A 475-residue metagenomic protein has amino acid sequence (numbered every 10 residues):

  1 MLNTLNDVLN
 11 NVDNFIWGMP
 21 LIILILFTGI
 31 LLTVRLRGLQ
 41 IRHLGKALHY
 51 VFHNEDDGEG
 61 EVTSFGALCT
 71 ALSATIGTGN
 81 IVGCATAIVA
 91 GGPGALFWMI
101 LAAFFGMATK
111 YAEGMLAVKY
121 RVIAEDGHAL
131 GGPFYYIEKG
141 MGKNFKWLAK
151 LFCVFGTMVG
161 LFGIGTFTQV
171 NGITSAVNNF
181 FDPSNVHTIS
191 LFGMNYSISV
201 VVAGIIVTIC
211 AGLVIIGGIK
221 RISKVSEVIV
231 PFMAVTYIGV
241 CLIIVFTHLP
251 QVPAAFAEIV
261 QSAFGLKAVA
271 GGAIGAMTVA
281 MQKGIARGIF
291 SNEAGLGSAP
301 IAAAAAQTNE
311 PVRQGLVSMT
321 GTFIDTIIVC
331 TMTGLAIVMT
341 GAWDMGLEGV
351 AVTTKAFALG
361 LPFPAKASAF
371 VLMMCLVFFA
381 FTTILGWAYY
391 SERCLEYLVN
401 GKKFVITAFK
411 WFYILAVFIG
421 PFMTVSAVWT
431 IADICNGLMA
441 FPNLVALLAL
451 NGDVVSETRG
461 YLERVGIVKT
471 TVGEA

Functional and structural regions predicted by a protein language model:
M1-T78, I88-A95, G106, F246 (+2 more regions): N-terminal alpha-helical transmembrane segments of multi-pass membrane transport and channel/translocase proteins
T4-L5, R35-Q40, G79-C84, G160-I173 (+6 more regions): Transmembrane helix-loop junctions in multi-pass membrane proteins
L24-L31, L36-L48, V170-V177, I198-V260 (+3 more regions): Membrane-interface loop-to-helix entry segments
T28, L32-T33, S73, A102-G127 (+4 more regions): Helix-loop-helix module between adjacent transmembrane segments
T33, E113-Y120, E125, V240-E258 (+4 more regions): Extracellular/periplasmic helix-exit of transmembrane alpha-helices
G38-S64, T86-I88, G92-L96, I100 (+4 more regions): Flexible loop linkers connecting adjacent transmembrane helices in multi-pass alpha-helical membrane transporters
D57-A90, L116-G140, L151-V154, M158 (+2 more regions): Alpha-helical membrane segments and immediately flanking helix-loop junctions that form or couple to the substrate/ion
D57-E61, P93-L101, E138-L151, N185-F192 (+2 more regions): Membrane-interface alpha-helices at helix entry/exit sites of multi-pass transporters
